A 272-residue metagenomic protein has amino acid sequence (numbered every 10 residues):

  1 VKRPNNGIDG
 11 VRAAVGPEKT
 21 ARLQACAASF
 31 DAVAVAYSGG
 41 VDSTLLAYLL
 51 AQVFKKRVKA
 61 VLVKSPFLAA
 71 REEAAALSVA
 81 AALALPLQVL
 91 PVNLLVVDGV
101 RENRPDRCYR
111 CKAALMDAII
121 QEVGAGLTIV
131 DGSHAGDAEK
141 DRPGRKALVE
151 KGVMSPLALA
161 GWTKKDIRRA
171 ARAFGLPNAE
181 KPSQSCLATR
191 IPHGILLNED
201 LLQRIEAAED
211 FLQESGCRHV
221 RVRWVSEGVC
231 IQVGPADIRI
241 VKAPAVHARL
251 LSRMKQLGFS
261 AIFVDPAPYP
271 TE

Functional and structural regions predicted by a protein language model:
K2-A173, E214, V229, A245-S260 (+2 more regions): ATP-dependent adenylation/nucleotidyltransferase module used to activate substrates
L95, P192-H193, A236-I238: A short, flexible beta-alpha/helix-coil linker loop
I129-G132, L187, R221, Q232: Short, conserved beta-strand edge motifs with alternating hydrophobic and charged residues
A158-L212, G216-R221: Mid-to-C-terminal catalytic subdomains of enzymes that bind/position adenosyl phosphate moieties or nucleic-acid
R218-V225, D265-P266: C-terminal boundary motif of the adenylate-forming
S226-A243: A short interface-forming secondary-structure element
P270-E272: Short, low-order "capping/linker" segments at domain edges
